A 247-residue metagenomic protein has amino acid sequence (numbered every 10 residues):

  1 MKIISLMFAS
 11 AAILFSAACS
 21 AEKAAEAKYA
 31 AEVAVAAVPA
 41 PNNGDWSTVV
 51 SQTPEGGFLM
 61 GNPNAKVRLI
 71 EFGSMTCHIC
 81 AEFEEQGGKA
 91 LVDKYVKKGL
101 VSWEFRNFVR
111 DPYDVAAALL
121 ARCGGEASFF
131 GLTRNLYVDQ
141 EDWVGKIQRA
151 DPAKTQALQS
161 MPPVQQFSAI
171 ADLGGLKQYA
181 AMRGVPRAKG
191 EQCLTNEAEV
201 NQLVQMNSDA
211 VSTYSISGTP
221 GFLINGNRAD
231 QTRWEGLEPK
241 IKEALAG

Functional and structural regions predicted by a protein language model:
K2-A11, F15, C19-V115, A246-G247: Extracytoplasmic thiol/disulfide redox context detector
I3-L6, S20-A37, S74, F167-G247: C-terminal cap of thioredoxin/glutaredoxin-like
E32-Q52, L132-L136, Q148-R149, Q165-G174: Periplasmic c-type cytochrome electron-transfer domains
D45-S47, W143, W234: Tryptophan-centered motif/residue detector
E55-G56, A116, L132, G190: Glycine-rich, flexible loop/turn motifs
G61-N64, I79-E84, F108-P112, A121-G124 (+6 more regions): Extracytoplasmic/periplasmic, Sec-exported soluble proteins
I70-F72, A153-A157, P186-R187: A short alpha-helix capping/helix-coil boundary motif
E82-F167: Structural alpha/beta surface segment adjacent to cysteine/selenocysteine redox centers across thiol/disulfide enzymes
